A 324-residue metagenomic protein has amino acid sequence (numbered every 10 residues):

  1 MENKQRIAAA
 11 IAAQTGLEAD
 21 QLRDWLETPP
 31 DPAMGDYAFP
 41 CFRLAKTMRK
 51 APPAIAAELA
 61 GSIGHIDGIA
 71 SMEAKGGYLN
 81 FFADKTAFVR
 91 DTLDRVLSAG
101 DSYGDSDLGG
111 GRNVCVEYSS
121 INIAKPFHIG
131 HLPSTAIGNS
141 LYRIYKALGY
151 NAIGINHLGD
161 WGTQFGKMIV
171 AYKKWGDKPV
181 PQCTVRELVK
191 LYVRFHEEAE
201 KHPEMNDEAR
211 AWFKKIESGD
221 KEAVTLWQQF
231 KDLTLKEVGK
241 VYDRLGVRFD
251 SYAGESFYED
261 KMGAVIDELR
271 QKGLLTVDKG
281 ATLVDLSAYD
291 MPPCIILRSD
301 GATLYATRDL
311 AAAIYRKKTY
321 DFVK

Functional and structural regions predicted by a protein language model:
M1-E18: Generic start-of-chain signal for non-secretory N-termini
A12, E18-R43, T47-K324: NTP-dependent nucleotidyl-transfer catalytic core
